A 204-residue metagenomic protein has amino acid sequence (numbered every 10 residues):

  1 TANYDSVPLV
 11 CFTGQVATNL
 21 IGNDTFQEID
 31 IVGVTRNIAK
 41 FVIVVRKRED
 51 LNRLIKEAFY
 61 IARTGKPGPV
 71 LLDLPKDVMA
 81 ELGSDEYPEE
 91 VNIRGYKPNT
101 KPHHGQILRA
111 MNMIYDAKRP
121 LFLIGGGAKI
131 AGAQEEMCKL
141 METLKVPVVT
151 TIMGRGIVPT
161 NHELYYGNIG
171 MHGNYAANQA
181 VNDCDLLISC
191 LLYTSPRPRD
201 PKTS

Functional and structural regions predicted by a protein language model:
T1-L9, T143, D183: Alpha-helix C-terminal capping segments
V16, L74-A80, G126-A128, R155: Glycine-rich beta-alpha junction loops
A17-N37, T160-Y165: Active-site-proximal loop->helix
F26-G65, D183-C184: Conserved thiamine diphosphate
I61-D116: Conformationally flexible catalytic loops at phosphate/diphosphate-handling active centers
D116-D183: Anionic-ligand anchoring segments at beta-strand to alpha-helix junctions in alpha/beta enzyme folds, i.e., glycine
Y193-P198: Conserved small/polar residues in nucleotide/adenosyl-binding loops
